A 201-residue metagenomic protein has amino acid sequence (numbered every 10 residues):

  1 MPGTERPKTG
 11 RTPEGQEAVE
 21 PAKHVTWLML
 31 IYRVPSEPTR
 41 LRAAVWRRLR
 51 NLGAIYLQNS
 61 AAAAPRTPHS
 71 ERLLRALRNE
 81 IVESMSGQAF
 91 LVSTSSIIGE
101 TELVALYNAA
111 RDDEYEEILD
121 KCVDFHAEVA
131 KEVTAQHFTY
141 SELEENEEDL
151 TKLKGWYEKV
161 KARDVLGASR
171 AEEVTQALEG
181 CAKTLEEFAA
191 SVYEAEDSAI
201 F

Functional and structural regions predicted by a protein language model:
P2-V133, G155-Y157, A162, L166 (+1 more regions): Positively charged, polar, low-complexity stretches
D113, E117-D120, S141, E148 (+2 more regions): Alpha-helix boundary/N-cap detector
F125-E128, E132-Q136, L143, E147-L150: Cap/lid and interdomain-hinge subdomains that line or gate substrate/regulatory clefts in soluble alpha/beta enzymes
L150-F201: Glycine-rich, aromatic-bearing surface loops/beta-hairpins
